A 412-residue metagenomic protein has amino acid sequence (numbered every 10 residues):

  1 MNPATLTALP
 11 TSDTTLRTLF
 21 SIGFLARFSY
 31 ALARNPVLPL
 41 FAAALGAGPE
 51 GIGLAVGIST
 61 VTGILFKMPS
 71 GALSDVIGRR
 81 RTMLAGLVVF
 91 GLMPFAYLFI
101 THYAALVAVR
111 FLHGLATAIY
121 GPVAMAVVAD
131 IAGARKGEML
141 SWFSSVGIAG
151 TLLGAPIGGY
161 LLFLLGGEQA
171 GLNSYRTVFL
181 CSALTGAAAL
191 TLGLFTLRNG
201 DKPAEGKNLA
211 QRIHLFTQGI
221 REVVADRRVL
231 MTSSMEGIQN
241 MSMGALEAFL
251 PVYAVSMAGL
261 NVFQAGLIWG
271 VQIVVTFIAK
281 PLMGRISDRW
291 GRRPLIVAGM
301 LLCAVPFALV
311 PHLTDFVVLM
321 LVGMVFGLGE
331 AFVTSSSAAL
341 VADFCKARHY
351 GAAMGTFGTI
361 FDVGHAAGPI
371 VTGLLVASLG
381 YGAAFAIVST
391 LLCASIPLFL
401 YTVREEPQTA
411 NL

Functional and structural regions predicted by a protein language model:
N2-D13, R198-T232, L412: Juxtamembrane intracellular "pre-TM" segments in multi-pass secondary transporters
T11-T60, L230-M235, N240-A258, A265: Helix-loop boundary and gating motifs at the non-cytosolic
G57-G71, G270-L282: Central cavity-lining transmembrane alpha-helices of secondary-active solute carriers, predominantly the Major
G78, F99-A105, G133, G259 (+2 more regions): Helix-breaking motifs and short loop linkers at transmembrane-helix boundaries and internal kinks in secondary membrane
R81-A96, P294-L309: Structural signature of the two symmetry-related core transmembrane helices
V109-I148, A339-L340: Cytoplasmic helix-loop-helix junction between adjacent transmembrane helices in 12-TM secondary transporters
F143-F195, G382: Helix-loop-helix hairpin linking two adjacent transmembrane segments in secondary transporters
A183-E205, S395-V403: C-terminal membrane-cytosol helix-exit motif in multi-pass small-molecule transporters
